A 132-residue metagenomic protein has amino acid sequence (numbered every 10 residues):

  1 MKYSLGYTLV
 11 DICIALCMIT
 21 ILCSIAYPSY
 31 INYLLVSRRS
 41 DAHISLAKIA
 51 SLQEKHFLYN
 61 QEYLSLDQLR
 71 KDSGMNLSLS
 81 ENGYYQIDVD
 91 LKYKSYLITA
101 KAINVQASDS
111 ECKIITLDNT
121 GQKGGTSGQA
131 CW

Functional and structural regions predicted by a protein language model:
K2-Y30: N-terminal single-pass transmembrane signal-anchor helix
Y3, N32, V36, K55-Y59: Conserved amphipathic alpha-helical interaction elements at protein-protein interfaces in regulatory, energy-coupling
V10, I14, R38, L52-K55: Residue-level micro-sites within transmembrane alpha helices that shape and flank functional polar/acidic positions
I31, L35-L46: Membrane-proximal amphipathic alpha-helices that sit immediately adjacent to an N-terminal transmembrane/signal-anchor
S45-N60: N-terminal alpha-helical signal peptides/signal-anchor transmembrane segments
L58-W132: Periplasmic/extracellular, small/polar-rich flexible segments of pilin-like filament-forming proteins
